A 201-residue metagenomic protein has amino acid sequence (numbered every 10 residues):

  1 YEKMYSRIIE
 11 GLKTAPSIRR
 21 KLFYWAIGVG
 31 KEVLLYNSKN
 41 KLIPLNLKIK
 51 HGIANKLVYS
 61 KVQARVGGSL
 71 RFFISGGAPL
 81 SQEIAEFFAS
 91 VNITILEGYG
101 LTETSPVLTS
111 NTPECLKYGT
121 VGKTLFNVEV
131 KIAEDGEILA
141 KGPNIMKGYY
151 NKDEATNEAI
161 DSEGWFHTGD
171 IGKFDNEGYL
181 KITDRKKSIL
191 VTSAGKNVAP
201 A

Functional and structural regions predicted by a protein language model:
Y1-K13, G178, K186-A201: Gly/lys/ser-thr-rich phosphate-binding loops in alpha/beta enzymes that coordinate phosphoanhydride or phosphate groups
E2-M4, L80-E83, E103-P106, M146-G148 (+3 more regions): Flexible loop/turn segments at secondary-structure boundaries
M4-L116: Gly/Ser/Thr-rich phosphate-binding loop
R19, Y118, D153, W165 (+1 more regions): Amphipathic alpha-helical segments in well-structured domains
G77, G100, G122, D170 (+1 more regions): Active-site glycine-centered loops adjacent to acidic/histidine catalytic or metal-binding residues that shape
G77, M146, P200: Glycine-rich phosphate/pyrophosphate-binding beta-alpha loops
K117-Y118, M146: Short beta-strands and strand-coil junctions in structured, solvent-facing domains, enriched
T124-A133, E137-T192: Conserved ATP-binding/catalytic segment of the ANL
